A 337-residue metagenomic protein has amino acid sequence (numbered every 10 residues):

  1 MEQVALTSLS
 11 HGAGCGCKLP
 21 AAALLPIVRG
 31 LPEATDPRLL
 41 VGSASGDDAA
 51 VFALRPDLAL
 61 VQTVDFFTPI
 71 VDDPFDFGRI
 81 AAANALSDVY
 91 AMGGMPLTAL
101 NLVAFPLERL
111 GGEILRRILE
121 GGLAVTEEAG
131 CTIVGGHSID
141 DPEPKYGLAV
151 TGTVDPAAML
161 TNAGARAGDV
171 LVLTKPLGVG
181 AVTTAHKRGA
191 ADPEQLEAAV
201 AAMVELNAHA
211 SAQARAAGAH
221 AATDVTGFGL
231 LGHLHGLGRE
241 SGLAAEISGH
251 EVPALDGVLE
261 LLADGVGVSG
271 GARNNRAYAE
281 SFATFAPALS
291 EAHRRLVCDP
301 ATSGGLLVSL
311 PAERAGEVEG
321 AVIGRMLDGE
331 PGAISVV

Functional and structural regions predicted by a protein language model:
M1-A91, R166-L171, P176, R325 (+1 more regions): N-terminal glycine-rich phosphate/pyrophosphate-binding loops that anchor nucleotide-derived ligands and cofactors
M1-G12, A23-P26, L107-T132, I139-Y146 (+2 more regions): Glycine-/charge-enriched secondary-structure boundary and capping motifs
L39-V41, A49-F52, S87-Y90, L123 (+5 more regions): A generic local secondary-structure boundary/capping motif
A50-V61, V204-A210, R276-P287: Acidic-glycine-rich active-site phosphate/pyrophosphate-binding loop
L54-V71, D76-R79, M95-A191, R325: Glycine-rich anion-binding loops of enzyme active sites
P74-L100, R117-E128, L206-H220, F228-G236: Small-aliphatic-rich amphipathic alpha-helix that forms the alpha element of a beta-alpha
D140, G178, A198-L206, A222-T226: Short, contiguous, pocket-lining structural segments that sit at or immediately flank catalytic/ligand-binding sites
A149-M159, P193-R215, L289-E291: Active-site glycine-rich loop that binds ribose-phosphate moieties when present
